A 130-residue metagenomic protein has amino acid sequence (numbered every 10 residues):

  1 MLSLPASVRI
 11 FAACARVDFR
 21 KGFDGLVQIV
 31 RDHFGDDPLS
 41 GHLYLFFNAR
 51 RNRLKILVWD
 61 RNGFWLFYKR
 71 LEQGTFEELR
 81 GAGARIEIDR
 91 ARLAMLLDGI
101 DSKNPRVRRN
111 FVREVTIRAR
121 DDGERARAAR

Functional and structural regions predicted by a protein language model:
M1-R130: Polybasic/polar functional segments that serve as interface/processing modules
